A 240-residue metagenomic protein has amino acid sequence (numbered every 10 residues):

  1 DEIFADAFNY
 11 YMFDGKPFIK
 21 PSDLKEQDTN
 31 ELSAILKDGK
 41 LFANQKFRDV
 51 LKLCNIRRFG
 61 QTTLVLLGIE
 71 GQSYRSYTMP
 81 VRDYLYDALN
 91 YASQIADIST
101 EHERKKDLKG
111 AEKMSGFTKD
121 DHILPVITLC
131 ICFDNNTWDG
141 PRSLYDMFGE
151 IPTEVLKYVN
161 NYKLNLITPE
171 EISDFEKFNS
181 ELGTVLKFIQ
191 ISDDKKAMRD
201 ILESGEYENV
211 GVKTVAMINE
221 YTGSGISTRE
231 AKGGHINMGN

Functional and structural regions predicted by a protein language model:
D1-N240: Elongated, amphipathic alpha-helical interaction scaffolds
